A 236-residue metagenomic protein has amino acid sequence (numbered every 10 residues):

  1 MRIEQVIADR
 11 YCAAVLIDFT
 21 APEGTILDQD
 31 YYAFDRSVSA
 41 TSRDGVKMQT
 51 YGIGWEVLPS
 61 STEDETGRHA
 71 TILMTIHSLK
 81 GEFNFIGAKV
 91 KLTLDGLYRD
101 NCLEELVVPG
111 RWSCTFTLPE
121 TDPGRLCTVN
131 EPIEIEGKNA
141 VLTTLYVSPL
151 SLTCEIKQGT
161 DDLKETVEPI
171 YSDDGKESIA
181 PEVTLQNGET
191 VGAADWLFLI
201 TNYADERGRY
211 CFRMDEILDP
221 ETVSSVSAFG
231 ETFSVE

Functional and structural regions predicted by a protein language model:
M1-E236: Alpha-helical, hydrophobic structural elements that either
